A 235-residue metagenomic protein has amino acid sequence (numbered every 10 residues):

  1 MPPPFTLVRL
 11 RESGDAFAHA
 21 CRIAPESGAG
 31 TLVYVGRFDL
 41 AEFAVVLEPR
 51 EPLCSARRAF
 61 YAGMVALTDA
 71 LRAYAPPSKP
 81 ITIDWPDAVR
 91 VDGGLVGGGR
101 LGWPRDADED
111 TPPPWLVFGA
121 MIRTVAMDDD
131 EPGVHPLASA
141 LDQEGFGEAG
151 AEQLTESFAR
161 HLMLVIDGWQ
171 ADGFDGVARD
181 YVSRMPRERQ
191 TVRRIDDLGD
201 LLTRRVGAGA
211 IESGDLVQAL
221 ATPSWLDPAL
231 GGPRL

Functional and structural regions predicted by a protein language model:
M1-P77, L95-V96, G102, T191 (+2 more regions): N-terminal lobe of the biotin/lipoate ligase/transferase fold
V45-R58, P136-A151: Short histidine-centered catalytic/ligand-binding loop motif
A56-Y61, T68, T82-V89, L116-G119: Hydrophobic alpha-helical segments that drive targeting, anchoring, or assembly
A75-T111, M121: Acidic (Asp/Glu) carboxylate-rich active-site/surface patches
T82-P86, R194-D200: A short, compositionally biased
V89, G199-G209: Short polybasic amphipathic segments
E109-G145: Short, acidic (Asp/Glu-rich) active-site segment that either coordinates a divalent metal cofactor
F146-L198, R234: Conserved, helical-rich catalytic subdomain that frames metal- and/or nucleotide-binding sites in enzyme alpha/beta
